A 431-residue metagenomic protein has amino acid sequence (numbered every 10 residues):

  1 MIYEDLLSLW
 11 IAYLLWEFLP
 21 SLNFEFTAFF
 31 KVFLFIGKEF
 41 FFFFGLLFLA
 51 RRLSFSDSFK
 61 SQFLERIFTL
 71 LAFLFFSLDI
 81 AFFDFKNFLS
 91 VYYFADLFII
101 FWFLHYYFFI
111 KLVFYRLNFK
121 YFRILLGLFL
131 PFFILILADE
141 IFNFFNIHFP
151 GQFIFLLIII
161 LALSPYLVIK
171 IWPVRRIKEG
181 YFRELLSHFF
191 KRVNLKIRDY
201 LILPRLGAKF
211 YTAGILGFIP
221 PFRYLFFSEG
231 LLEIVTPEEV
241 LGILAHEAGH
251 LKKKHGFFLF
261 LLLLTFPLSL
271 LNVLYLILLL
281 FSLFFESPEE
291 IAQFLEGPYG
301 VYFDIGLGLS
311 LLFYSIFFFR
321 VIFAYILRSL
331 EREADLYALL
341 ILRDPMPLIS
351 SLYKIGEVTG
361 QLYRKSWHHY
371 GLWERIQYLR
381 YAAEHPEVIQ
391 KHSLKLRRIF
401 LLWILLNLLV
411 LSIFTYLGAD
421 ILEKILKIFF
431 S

Functional and structural regions predicted by a protein language model:
I2-E296, V321-N407, I425-S431: Polar-ligand-bearing catalytic/cofactor-coordination segments of membrane-embedded or membrane-tethered inner-membrane
Y166, V301-Y302, Y314: General secondary-structure edge motif
G297-S310: Generic long, charged, amphipathic alpha-helical segments
L309-I322: Hydrophobic alpha-helical transmembrane segments of polytopic membrane proteins
L411-S431: Juxtamembrane boundary at the C-terminal end of a transmembrane helix
